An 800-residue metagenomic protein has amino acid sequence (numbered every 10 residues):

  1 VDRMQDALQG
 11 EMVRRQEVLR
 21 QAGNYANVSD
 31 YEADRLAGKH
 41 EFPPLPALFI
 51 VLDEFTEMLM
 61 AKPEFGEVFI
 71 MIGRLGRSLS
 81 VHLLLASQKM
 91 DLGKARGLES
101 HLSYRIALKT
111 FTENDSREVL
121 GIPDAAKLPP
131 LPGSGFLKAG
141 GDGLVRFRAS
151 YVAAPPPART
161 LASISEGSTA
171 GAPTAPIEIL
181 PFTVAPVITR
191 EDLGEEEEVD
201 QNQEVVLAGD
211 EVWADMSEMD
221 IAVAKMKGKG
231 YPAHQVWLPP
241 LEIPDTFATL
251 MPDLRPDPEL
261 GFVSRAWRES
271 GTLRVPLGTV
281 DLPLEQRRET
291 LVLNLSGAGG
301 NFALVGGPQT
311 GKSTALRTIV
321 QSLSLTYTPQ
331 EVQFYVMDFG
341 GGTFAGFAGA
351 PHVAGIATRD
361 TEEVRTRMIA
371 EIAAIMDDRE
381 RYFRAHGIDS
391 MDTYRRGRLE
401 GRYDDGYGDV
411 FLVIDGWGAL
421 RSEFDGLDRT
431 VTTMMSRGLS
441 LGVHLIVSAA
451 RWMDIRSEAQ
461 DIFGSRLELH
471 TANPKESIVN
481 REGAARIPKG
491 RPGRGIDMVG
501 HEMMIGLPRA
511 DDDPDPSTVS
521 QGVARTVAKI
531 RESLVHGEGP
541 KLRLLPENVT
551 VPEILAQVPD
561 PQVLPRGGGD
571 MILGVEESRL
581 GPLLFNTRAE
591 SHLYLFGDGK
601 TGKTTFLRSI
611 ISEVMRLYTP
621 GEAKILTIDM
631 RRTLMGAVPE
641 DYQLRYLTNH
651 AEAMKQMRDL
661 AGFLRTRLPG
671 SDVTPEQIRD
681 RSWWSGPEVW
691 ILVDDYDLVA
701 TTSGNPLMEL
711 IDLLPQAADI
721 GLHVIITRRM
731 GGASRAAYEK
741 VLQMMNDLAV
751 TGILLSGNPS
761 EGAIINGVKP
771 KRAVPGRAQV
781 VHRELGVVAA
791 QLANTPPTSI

Functional and structural regions predicted by a protein language model:
V1, P308-R359, G597-N649: Walker A/P-loop NTP-binding active-site region of P-loop NTPases, recognizing the glycine-rich GxxxxGKT/S
V1-E17, G349-Y382, E640-P669: Conserved NTP-binding/hydrolysis module of P-loop NTPases
D2, P63, T314, E363 (+4 more regions): Conserved phosphate-coordination/catalytic loops
D2-Q5, G66, R317, I369 (+3 more regions): Hydrophobic face of alpha-helices
R3-G299, A374-S591, E622, R631 (+1 more regions): P-loop NTPase motor-domain active sites and their immediate coupling elements
F69, L316, R365, V431 (+3 more regions): Aromatic/hydrophobic pocket-lining residues that form the small-molecule binding cavity in soluble enzyme cores
L304, L595: Hydrophobic anchor at the beta1->P-loop junction of P-loop NTPases
